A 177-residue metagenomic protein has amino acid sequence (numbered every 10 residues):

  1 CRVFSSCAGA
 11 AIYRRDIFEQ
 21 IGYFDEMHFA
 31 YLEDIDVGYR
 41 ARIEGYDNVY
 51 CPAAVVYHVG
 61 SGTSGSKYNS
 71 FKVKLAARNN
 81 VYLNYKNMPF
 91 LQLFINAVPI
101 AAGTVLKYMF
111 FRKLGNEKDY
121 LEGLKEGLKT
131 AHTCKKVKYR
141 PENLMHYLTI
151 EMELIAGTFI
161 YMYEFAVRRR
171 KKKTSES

Functional and structural regions predicted by a protein language model:
C1-V3, K72-V73: Short Gly/Pro-enriched turn/cap motifs at secondary-structure boundaries
F4-V55: A short, conserved alpha-helix in the catalytic core of glycosyltransferases
Y31, S66-V73, L114-E117: Flexible, glycine- and charge-enriched loops at secondary-structure boundaries
I35-D36, K74-R78, K118, E122: A structural signal for well-ordered alpha-helical segments within the folded catalytic domains of diverse enzymes
I43, Y82-K86, G103-K107: Short glycine/serine- and small hydrophobic-enriched flexible loop segments
E44-D47, C51-N69, N79, L83: Active-site donor/metal-binding and catalytic loop motifs of nucleotide-sugar-dependent glycosylation enzymes
A77-L91: Catalytic-core region of carbohydrate-active enzymes that cleave or remodel glycosidic bonds
L93-S177: Non-catalytic, C-terminal membrane-associated alpha-helical segments of glycosyltransferases
